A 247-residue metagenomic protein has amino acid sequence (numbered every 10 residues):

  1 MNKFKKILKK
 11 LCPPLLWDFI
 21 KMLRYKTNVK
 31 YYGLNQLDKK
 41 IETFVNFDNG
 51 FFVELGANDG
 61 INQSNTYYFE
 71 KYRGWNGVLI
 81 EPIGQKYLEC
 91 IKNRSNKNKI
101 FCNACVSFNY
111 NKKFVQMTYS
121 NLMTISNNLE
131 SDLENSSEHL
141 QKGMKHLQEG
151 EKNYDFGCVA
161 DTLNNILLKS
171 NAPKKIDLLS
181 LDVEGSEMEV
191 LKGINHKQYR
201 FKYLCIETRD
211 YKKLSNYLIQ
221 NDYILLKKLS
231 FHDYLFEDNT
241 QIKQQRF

Functional and structural regions predicted by a protein language model:
M1-F247: Phosphate/nucleotide-binding beta-alpha loop and adjacent structural elements of enzyme active sites
